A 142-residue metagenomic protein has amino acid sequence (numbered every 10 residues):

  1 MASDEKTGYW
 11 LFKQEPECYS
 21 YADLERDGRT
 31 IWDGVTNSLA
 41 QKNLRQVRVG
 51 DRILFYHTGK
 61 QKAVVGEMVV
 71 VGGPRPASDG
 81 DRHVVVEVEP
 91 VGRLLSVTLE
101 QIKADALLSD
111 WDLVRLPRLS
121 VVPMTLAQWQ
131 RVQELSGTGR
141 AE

Functional and structural regions predicted by a protein language model:
M1-R48, S136-E142: Compositionally biased, charged N-terminal/linker segments
E17-Y19, L95, R131: Short, acidic Gly/Pro/Ser/Thr-rich loop/turn segments
Y19-A22, K62-V65, S78: Short acidic/glycine-rich loop or secondary-structure boundary segments that cap or lie
L54-F55, V69: Hydrophobic beta-strand signal
Y56-K62: Short, charged beta-turn/beta-strand-edge "cap" motif at the junction between a beta-strand and an adjacent loop
V65-L126: Aromatic- and Lys/Arg-enriched surface recognition patch
M124-E142: Charged phosphate-binding loop/patch that engages nucleotide di/tri-phosphates or the phosphate backbone of nucleic
